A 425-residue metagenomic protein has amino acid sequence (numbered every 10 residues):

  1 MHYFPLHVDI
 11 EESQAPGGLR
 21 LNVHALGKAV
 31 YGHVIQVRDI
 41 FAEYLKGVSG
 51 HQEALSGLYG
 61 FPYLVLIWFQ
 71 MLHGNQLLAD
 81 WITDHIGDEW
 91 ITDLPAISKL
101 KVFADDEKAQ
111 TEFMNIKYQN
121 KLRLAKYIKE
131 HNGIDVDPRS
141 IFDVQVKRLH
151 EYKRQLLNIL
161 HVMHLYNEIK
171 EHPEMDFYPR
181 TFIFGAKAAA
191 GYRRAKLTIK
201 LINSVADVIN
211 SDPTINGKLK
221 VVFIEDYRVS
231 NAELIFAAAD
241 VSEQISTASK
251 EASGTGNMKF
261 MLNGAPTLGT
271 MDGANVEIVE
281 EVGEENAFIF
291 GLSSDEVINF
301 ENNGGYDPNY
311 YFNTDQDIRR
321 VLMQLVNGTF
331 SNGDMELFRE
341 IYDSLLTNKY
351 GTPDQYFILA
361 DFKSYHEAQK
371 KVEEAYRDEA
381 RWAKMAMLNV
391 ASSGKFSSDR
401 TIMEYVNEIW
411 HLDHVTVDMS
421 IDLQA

Functional and structural regions predicted by a protein language model:
M1-A425: Catalytic cores of carbohydrate-active enzymes across secretory and cytosolic contexts
